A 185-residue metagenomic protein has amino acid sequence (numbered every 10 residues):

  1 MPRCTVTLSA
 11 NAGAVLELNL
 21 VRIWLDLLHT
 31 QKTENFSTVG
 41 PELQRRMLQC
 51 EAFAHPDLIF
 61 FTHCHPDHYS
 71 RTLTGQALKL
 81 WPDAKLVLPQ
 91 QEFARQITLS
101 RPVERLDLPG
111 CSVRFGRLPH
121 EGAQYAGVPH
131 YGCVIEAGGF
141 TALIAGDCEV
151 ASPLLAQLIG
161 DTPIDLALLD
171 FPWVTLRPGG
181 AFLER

Functional and structural regions predicted by a protein language model:
M1, E17, E51-H55, K79-P82 (+2 more regions): Flexible, charged surface loops at secondary-structure boundaries
M1-Q49, G127-G146, L166: Conserved beta-strand hairpin/beta-sheet module of binuclear metal-dependent hydrolase folds, prominently
A12-V15, R105-I164: Catalytic core of the metallo-beta-lactamase
V21-F60, T72-Q76, V150-D161: Pre-active-site segment of Zn-dependent metallo-hydrolases
L27-T30, C64, L118-P119, A145-C148 (+1 more regions): Active-site metal-binding loops of divalent metal-dependent hydrolases
E34-F36, A94-T98, L108-C111, Q124-Y125 (+1 more regions): Short, charged, surface-exposed secondary-structure boundary motifs
R46-L106: Active-site HxH/HxHxD metal-binding segment of metal-dependent hydrolases
S152-R185: Cap/insert and terminal regions of metallo-dependent hydrolase folds
